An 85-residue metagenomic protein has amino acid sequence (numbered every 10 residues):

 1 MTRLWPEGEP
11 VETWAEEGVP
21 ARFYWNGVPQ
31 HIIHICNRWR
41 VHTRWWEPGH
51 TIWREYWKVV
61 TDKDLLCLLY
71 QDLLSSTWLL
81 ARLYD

Functional and structural regions predicted by a protein language model:
M1-D85: Non-catalytic peripheral regions of nucleotide-handling enzymes
